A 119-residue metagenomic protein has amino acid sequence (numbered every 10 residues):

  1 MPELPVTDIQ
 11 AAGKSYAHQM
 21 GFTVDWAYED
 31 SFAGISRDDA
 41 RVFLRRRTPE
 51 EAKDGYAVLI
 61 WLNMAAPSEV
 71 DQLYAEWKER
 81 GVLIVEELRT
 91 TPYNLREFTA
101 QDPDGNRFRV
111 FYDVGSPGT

Functional and structural regions predicted by a protein language model:
M1, K14, T23-Q101, Y112-T119: Vicinal oxygen chelate
V6-I9, P92: Conserved beta-strand-loop-alpha-helix junction that forms the acyl-donor binding cleft
Q10, K14-Y16: Solvent-exposed, charged interface segments at domain starts and junctions
D104: Conserved ATPase active-site switch/coordination loops adjacent to the nucleotide-binding site
